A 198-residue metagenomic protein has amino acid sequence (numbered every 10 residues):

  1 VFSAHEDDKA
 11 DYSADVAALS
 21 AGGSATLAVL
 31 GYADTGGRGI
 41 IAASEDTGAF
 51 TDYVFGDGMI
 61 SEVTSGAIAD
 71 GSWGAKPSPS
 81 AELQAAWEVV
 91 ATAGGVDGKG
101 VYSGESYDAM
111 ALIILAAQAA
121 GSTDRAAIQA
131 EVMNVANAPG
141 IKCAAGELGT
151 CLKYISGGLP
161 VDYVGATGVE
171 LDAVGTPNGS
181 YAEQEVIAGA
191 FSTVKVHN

Functional and structural regions predicted by a protein language model:
V1-N198: Extracytosolic ligand-binding ectodomains
